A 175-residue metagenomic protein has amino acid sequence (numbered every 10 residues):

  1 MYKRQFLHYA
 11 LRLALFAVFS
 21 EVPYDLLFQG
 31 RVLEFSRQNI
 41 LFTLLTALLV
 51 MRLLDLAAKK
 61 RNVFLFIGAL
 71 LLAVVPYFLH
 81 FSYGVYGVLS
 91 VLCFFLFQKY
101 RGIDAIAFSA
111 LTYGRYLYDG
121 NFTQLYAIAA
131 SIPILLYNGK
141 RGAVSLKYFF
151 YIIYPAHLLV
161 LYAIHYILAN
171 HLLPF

Functional and structural regions predicted by a protein language model:
K3-F175: Alpha-helical transmembrane segments and their immediate juxtamembrane cytosolic regions
